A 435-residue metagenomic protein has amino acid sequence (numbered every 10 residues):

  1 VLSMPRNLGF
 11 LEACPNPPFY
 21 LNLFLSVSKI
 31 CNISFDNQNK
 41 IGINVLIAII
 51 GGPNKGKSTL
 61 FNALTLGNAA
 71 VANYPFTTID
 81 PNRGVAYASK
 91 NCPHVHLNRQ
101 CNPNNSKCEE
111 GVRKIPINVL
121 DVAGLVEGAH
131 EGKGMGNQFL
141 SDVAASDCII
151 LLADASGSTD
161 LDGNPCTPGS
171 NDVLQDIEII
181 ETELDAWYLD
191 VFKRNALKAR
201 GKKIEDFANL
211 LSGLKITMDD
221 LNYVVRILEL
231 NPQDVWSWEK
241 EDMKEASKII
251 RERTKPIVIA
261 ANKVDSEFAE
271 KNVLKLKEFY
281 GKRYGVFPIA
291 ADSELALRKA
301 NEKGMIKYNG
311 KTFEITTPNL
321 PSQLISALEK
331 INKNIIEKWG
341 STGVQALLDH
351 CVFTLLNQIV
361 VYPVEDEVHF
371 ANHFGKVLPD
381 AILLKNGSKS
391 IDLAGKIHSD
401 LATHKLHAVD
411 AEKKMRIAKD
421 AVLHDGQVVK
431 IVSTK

Functional and structural regions predicted by a protein language model:
L8-L11, Y20-L25: Short hydrophobic targeting helices and cationic amphipathic motifs that mediate membrane/organellar targeting
F35-K133, N137-N164, G169, L174-Q175 (+3 more regions): Conserved G1/Walker A P-loop phosphate-binding module
Q138-P288, E294-A296, G304: Conserved C-terminal guanine-recognition region of P-loop GTPase G domains, centered on the G4
S266-Y362: Canonical P-loop GTPase G-domain recognition
K376-S388: Short, contiguous acidic and Ser/Thr-rich linear segments
L406-V422: Short acidic beta-strand-loop surface patches of small beta-rich interaction domains
S433-K435: Short, charged beta-turn/beta-strand-edge "cap" motif at the junction between a beta-strand and an adjacent loop
